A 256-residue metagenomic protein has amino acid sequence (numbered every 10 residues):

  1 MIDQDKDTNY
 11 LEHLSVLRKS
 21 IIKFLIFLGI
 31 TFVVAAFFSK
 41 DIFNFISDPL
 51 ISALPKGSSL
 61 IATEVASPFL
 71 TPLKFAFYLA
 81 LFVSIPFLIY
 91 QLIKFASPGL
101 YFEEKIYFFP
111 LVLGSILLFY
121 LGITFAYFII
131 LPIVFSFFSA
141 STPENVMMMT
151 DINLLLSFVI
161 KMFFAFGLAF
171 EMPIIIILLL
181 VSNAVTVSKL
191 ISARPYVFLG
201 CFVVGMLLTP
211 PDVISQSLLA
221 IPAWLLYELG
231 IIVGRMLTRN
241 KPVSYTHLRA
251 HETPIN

Functional and structural regions predicted by a protein language model:
M1-R249: Membrane topogenic/interface segments and analogous intrinsically disordered interaction regions
A250-N256: A short, hydrophobic C-terminal helix/tail in secreted or cell-surface proteins
